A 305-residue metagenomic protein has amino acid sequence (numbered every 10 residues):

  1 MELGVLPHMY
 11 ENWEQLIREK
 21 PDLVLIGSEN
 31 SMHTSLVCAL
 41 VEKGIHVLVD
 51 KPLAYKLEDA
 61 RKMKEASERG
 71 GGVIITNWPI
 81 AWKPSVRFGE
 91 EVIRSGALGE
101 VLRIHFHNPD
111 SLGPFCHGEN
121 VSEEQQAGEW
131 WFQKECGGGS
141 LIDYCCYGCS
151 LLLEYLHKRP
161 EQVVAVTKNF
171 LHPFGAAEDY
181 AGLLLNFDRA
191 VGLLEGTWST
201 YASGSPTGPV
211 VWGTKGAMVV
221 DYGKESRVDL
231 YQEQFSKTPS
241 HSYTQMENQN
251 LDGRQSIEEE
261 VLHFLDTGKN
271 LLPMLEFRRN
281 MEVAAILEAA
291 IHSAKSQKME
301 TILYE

Functional and structural regions predicted by a protein language model:
E2, Q15, L23-L25, E260-E305: C-terminal helix-rich "cap/oligomerization" subdomain common to oxidoreductases
E2-A66: Beta-loop-alpha module in the N-terminal Rossmann-like domain of NAD(P)-dependent dehydrogenases, especially those
L36, M63, G89, A289-A290: Aromatic/hydrophobic pocket-lining residues that form π-stacking "cages" and hydrophobic walls in ligand
V49, I74-T76, L194, V220: Hydrophobic residues in well-ordered beta-strands that form the structural core
K62-I80, E100-L102: Rossmann-fold dehydrogenase core element
A81-F174, Q297: Predominantly a Rossmann-like dinucleotide-binding segment in NAD(P)-dependent oxidoreductases
D143, C149-R227, I257-N270, A289: Contiguous beta-strand/loop segments that form the cofactor/metal-binding neighborhood of enzyme cores
